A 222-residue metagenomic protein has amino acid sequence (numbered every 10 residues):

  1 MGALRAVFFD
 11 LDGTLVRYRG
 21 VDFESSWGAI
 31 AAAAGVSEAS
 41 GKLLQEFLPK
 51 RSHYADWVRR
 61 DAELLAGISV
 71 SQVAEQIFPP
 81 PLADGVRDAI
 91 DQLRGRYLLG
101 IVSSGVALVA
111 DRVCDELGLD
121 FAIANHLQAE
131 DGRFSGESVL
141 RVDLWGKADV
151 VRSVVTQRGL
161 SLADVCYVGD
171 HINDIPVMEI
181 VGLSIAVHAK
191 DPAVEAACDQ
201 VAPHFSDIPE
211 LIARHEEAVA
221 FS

Functional and structural regions predicted by a protein language model:
M1-P49: Active-site neighborhood of HAD-like aspartate-dependent phosphohydrolases
G2, A83-S222: C-terminal cap/substrate-recognition subdomain and adjoining C-terminal extension of metal-dependent phosphatase-like
R19-D22, L65, F78, D143: Catalytic cores of large soluble enzymes that bind and process phosphate-bearing ligands
V21, V36, G67, L127-A129: Short connector loops/turns at beta-strand edges and beta->alpha or beta->beta junctions
H53-R87: Metal-dependent phosphoesterase signature
